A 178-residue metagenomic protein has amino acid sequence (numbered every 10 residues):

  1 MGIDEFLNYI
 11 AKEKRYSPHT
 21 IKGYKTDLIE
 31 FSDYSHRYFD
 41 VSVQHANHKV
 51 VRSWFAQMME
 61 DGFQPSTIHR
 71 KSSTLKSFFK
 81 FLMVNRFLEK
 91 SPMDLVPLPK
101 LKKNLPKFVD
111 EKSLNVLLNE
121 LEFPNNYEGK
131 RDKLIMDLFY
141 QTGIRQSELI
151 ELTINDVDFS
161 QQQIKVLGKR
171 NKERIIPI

Functional and structural regions predicted by a protein language model:
M1-I178: Conserved catalytic core of the tyrosine transesterase superfamily
